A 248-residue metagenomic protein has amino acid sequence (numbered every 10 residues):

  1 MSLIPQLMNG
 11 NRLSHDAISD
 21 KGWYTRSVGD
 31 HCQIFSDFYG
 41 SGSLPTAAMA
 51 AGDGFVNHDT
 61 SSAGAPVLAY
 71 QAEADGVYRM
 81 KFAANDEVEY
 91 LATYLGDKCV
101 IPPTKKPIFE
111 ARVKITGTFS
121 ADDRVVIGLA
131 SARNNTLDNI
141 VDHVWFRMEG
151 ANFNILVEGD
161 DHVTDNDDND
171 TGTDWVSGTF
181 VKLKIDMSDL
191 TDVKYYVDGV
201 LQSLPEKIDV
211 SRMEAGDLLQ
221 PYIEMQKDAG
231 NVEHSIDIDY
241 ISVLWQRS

Functional and structural regions predicted by a protein language model:
I4-D59: Extracellular carbohydrate-recognition regions
F38, F109-A111, G178-S188, V193-V197: Short tryptophan-centered beta-strand motifs in secreted/extracellular beta-sheet-rich domains of glycan-recognition
A47-Y78: Extracellular glycan-recognition surfaces and repeat-rich motifs
V77-N154, R247: Secretory/extracellular carbohydrate-interaction modules and structurally similar beta-sandwich "look-alikes"
N139, V163-D170, V200-E206: Surface-exposed loop/edge segments in extracytoplasmic proteins
E158-K182: Short, aromatic/His-centered strand-loop micro-motif at the edge of beta-sheets
D198-L219: Short, solvent-exposed beta-strand-to-loop segments that form ligand-recognition rims of beta-rich domains
D228-D239: Extracellular carbohydrate recognition
